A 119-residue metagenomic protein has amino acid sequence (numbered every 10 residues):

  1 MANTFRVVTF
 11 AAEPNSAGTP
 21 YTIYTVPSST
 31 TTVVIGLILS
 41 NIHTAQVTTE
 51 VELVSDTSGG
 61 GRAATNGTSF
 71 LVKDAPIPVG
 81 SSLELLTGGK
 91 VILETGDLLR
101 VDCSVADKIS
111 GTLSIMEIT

Functional and structural regions predicted by a protein language model:
M1-T32, T57, T95-G96, D102-T119: C-terminal interaction-tip segments
V34-I35, Q46-E52, S110-L113: Short, hydrophobic/aromatic beta-strand segments
L39-T44, S104: Short solvent-exposed strand-capping/beta-turn motif centered on an Asx-Ser/Thr pair
I42-A45, D56-G59: Acidic glycine-/aspartate-rich tracts in secreted/extracellular proteins
T57-G96: Intrinsically disordered, low-complexity Pro/Gly/Ser/Thr-rich segments with frequent PxxP/GP/PP motifs and embedded
